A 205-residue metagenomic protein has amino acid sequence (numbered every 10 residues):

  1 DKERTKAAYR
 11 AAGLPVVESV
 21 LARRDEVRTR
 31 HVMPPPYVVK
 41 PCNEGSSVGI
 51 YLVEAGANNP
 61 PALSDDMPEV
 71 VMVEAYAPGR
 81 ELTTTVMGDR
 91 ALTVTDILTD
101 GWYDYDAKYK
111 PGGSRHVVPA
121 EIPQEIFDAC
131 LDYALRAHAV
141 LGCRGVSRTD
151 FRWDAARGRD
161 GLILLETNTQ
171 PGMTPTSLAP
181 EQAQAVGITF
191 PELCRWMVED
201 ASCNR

Functional and structural regions predicted by a protein language model:
D1-G79: Active-site nucleotide/adenylate-binding loops and adjacent lid/helix of ATP-dependent enzymes
E3, D96-T99, Q184-I188: Short, conserved loop/turn and helix-capping segments at secondary-structure boundaries that abut family-defining
P15, E44-G45, T99-D100, P111 (+1 more regions): Active-site/binding-pocket entry motifs
L21, L52, D96, E166-T169: Short clusters of small/polar residues that mark proteolytic maturation junctions
E26-R28, S47, E81-L82, W102 (+2 more regions): Short secondary-structure boundary/hinge segments and terminal tails
S47, R115-V117, T174-A179: Short small-residue beta-strand/loop micro-motif enriched in glycine and branched aliphatics
E54-D132, R152, R159-I163: Phosphate-binding site of ATP-dependent enzymes
Q124-R205: ATP-dependent carboxylate activation and anion-phosphoryl transfer catalytic cores that bind Mg-ATP to form
